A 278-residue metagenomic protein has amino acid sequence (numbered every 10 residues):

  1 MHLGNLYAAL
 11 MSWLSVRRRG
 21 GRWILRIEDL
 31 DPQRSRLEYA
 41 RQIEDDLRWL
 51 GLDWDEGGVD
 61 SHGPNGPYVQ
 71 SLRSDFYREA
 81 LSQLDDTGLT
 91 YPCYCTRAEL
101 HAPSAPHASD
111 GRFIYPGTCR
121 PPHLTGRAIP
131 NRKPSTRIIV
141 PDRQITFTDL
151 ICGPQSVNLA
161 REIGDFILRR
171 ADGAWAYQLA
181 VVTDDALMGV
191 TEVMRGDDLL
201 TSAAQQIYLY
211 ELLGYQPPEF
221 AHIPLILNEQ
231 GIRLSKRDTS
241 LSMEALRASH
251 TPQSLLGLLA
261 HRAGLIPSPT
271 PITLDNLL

Functional and structural regions predicted by a protein language model:
M1-A108, D197-D198, S202-Y215: N-terminal Rossmann-like or analogous alpha/beta NTP/dinucleotide-binding catalytic cores that position adenine
M1-L3, D172, S249-S254: Structural motif
R18-W23, L50, G57, R127-I129 (+2 more regions): Non-catalytic terminal extensions that flank enzyme cores
A40, S74, R78, R97-L100 (+5 more regions): Alpha-helix initiation and N-capping motif
R48, E79-L89, C119, R143-S156 (+1 more regions): A short, terminal or domain-edge coil/loop segment
S82-D86, A186, R247, A260: Alpha-helix boundary recognition
L89, S135-R137, I266-P267: Polar, glycine-rich mid-to-C-terminal structural blocks that act as macromolecule-binding/assembly scaffolds
A98-S235, S242-L246: Active-site cores that bind ATP or allylic diphosphates and position pyrophosphate for catalysis
